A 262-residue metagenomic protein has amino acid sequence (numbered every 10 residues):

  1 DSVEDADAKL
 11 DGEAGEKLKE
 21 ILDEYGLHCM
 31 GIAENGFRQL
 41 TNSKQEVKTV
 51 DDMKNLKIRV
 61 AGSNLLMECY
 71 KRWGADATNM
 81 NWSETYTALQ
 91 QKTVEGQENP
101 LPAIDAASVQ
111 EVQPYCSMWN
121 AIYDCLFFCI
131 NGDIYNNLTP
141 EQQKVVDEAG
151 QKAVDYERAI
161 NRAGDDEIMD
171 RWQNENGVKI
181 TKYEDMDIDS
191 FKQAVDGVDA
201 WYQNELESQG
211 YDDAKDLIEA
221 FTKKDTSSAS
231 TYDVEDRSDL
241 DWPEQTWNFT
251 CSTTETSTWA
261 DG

Functional and structural regions predicted by a protein language model:
D1, D261-G262: Accessible peptide chain termini
D1-D5, E20-W242: N-terminal secretory/targeting leader peptides
D241-A260: Tryptophan-anchored aromatic micro-motifs
